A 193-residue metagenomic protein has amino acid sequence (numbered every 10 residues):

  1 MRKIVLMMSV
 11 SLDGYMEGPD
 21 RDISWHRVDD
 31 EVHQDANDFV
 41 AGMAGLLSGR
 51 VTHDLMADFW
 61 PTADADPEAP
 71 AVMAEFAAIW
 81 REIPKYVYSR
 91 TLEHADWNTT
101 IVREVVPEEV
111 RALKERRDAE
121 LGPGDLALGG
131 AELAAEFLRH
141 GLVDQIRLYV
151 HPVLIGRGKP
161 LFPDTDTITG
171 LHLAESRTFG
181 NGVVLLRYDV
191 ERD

Functional and structural regions predicted by a protein language model:
M1-D193: Enzymes that bind and transform nitrogen-containing heteroaromatic metabolites
